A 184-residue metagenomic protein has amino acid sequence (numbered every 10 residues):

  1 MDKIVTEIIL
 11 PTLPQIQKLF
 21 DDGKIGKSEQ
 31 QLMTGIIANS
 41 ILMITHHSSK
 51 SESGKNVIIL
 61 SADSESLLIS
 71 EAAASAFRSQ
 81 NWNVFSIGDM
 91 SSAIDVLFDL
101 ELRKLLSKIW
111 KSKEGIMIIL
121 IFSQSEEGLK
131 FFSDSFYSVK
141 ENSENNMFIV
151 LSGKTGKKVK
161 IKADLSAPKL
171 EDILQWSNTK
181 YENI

Functional and structural regions predicted by a protein language model:
M1-I4, G26, S92, E101 (+2 more regions): General structural signal for secondary-structure boundaries
M1-S48: Long amphipathic alpha-helical segments
G23, N81, G88, L151-G153: Glycine-centered flexibility sites
G35, N39-S138: Conserved mid-sequence domains
W82, N146-M147: A structural micro-motif
V139-E144: Short, conserved loop/helix-junction motifs that constitute active-site signature segments in enzyme catalytic cores
M147-I184: Peripheral docking tails and interdomain loops at the edges of cofactor- or intermediate-handling domains
